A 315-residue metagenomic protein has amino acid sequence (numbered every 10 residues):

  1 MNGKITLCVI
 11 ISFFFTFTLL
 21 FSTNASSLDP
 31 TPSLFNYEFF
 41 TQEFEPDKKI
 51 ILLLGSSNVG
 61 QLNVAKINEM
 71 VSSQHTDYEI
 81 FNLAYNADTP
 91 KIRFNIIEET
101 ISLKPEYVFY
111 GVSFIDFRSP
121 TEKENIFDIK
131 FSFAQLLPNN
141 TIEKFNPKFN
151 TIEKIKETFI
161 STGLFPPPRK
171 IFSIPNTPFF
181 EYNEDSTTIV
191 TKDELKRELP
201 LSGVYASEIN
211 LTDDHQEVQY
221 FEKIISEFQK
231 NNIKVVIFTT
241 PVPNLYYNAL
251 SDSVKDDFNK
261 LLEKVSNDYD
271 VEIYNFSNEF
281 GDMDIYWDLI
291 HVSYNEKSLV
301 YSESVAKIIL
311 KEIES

Functional and structural regions predicted by a protein language model:
M1-F13: N-terminal Sec-pathway targeting helices
S12-Y78, N95-I96: Membrane/wall-proximal cationic-aromatic binding patches
D47-I50, D77-E79, L103-Y107, Q229-V236 (+1 more regions): Loop/turn elements at helix/coil->beta-strand transitions in domains of secreted/extracellular proteins
L53-L54, G111, F238: Short hydrophobic segments within beta-strands
N58-K144: Membrane-embedded segments
V112, N125-N231: Secreted/periplasmic serine-hydrolase-like ester/acetyl group-modifying domain
I225-L250: Active-site segments of SGNH/GDSL-like serine hydrolases that catalyze O-acetyl group transfer/hydrolysis on lipids
D252-S253, D257-S315: C-terminal regions of proteins
